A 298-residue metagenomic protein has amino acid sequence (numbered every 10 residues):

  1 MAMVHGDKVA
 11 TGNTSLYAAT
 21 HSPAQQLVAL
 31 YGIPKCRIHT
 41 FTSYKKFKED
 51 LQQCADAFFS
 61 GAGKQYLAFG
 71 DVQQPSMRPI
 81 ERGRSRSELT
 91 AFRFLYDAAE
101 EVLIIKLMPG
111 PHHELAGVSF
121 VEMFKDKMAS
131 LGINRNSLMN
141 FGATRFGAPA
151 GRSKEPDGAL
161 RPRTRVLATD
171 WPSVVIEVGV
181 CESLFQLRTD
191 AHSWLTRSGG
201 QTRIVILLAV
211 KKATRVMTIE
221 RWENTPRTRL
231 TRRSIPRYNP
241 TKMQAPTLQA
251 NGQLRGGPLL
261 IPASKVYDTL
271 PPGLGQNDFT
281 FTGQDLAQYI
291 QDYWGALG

Functional and structural regions predicted by a protein language model:
M1-G298: Gly/Pro/Ser/Thr-rich low-complexity, intrinsically disordered segments predominantly at protein N-termini
